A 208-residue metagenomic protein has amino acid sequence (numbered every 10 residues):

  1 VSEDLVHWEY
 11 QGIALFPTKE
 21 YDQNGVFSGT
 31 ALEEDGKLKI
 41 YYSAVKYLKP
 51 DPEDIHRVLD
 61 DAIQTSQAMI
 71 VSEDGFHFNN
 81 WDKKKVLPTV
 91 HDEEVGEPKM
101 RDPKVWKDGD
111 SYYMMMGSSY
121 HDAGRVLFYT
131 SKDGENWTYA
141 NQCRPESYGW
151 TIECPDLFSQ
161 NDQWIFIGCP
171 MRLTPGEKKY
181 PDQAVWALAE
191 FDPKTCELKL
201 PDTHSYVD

Functional and structural regions predicted by a protein language model:
V1-I152, S159-D208: Beta-rich carbohydrate-recognition and catalytic domains
